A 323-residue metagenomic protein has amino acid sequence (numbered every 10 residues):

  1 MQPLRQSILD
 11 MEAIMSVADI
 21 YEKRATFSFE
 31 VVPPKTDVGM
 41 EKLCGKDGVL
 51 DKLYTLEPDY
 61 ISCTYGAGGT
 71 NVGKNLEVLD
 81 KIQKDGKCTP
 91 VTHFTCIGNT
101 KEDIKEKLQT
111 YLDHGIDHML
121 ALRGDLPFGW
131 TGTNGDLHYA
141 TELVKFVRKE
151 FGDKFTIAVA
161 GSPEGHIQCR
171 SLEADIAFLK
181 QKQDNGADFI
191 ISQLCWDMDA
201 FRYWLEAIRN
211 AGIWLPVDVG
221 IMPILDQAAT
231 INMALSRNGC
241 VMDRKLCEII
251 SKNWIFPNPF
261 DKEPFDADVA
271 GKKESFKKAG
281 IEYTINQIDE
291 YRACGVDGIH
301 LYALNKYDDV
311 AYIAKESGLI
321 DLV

Functional and structural regions predicted by a protein language model:
P3-Y60: Conserved N-terminal beta1-alpha1 strand-loop-helix module at the mouth
L4-Y21, G135-S162, E206, N210-Q287 (+1 more regions): Active-site pocket-lining/capping segments in soluble small-molecule metabolic enzymes
T26-C44, P90-E102, A158-A174, I255-E282: Active-site mouth loops of central-metabolism enzymes
S28, S62, L120-A121, I191 (+1 more regions): Conserved beta-strand positions in the central sheet of alpha/beta enzyme cores
E30, I61, Y111, K182 (+3 more regions): Conserved, mostly hydrophobic/aromatic
V31-P34, T64-G68, H93-N99, G124-L126 (+4 more regions): Active-site beta-loop-alpha junctions enriched in small/polar residues
V38-L53, N75, K101-Q109, R170-Q181 (+1 more regions): Short, acidic/polar
M40, G69-K81, T100-E106, D125-V147 (+3 more regions): Active-site-adjacent beta->alpha loops and helix N-cap segments on the catalytic face of soluble alpha/beta enzymes
